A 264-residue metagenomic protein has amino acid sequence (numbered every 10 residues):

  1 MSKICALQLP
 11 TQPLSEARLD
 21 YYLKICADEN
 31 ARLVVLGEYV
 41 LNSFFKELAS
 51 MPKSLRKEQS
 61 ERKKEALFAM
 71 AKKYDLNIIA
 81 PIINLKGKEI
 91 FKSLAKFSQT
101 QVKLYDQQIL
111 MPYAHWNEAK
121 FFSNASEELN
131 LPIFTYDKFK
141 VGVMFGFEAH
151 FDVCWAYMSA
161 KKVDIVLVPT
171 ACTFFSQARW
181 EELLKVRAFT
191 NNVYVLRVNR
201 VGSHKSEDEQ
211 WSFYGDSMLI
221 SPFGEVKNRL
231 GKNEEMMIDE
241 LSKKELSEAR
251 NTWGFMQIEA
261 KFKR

Functional and structural regions predicted by a protein language model:
S2-P13, V35, L104-D106, K140-E148 (+1 more regions): Active-site-proximal beta-strand elements of phosphoester/diester hydrolases
P10-L14, N84-K86, F147-F151, T173 (+1 more regions): Short beta->alpha connector loops
S15-I25, H150-A156: Short, acidic/polar
D20-S98, K103-D106, T173-V186: Cys-nucleophile CN-hydrolase/nitrilase-fold catalytic domain and related Cys-dependent amidase chemistry that acts on
R56-I79, H150-M236: CN hydrolase (nitrilase-like) catalytic-core segments centered on the catalytic cysteine and neighboring Lys/Glu
A80-I82, K92-K96, P132-F134, R197 (+2 more regions): Short beta-strand scaffold segments in enzyme catalytic cores
L85-K161, F175-S176, E182, V186 (+1 more regions): Active-site catalytic loop in hydrolytic enzyme cores
K244-R264: A short C-terminal boundary segment appended to hydrolase-like catalytic domains
